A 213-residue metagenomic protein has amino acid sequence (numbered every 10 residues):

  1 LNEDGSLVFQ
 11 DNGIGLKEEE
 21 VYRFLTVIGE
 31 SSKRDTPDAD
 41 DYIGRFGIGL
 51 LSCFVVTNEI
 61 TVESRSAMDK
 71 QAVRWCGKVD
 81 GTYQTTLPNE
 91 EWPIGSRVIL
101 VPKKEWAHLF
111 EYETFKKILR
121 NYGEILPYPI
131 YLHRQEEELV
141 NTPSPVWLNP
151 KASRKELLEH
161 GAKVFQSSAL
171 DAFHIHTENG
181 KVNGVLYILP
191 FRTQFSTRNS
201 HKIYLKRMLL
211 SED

Functional and structural regions predicted by a protein language model:
L1-K104, H108-L109: GHKL (Bergerat-fold) ATPase N-terminal catalytic module, capturing the glycine-rich phosphate-binding loop and acidic
V62-Q84, E90, K103-H108, E113-D213: GHKL/Bergerat-fold ATPase module in large chromosome/replication-associated machines
